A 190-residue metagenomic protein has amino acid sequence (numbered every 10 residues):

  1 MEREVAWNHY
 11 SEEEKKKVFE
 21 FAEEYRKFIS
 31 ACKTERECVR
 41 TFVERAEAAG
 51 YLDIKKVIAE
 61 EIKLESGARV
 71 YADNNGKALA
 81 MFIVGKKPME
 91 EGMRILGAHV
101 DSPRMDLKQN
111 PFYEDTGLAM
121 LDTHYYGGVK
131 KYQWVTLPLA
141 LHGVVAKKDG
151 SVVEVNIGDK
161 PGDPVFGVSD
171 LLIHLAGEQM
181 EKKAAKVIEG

Functional and structural regions predicted by a protein language model:
M1-G190: N-terminal hydrophobic/helix-forming segments and targeting peptides
